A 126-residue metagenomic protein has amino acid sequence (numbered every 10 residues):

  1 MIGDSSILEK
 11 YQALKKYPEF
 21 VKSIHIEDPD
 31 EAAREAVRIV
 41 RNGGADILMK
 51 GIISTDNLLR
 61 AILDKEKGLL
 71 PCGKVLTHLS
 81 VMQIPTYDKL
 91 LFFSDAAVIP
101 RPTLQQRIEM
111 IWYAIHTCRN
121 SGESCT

Functional and structural regions predicted by a protein language model:
M1: Conserved glycine-rich Rossmann-like NAD(P)H-binding loop of the short-chain dehydrogenase/reductase
D4-T126: Anion-binding alpha/beta catalytic cores of soluble intermediary-metabolism enzymes, centered on
